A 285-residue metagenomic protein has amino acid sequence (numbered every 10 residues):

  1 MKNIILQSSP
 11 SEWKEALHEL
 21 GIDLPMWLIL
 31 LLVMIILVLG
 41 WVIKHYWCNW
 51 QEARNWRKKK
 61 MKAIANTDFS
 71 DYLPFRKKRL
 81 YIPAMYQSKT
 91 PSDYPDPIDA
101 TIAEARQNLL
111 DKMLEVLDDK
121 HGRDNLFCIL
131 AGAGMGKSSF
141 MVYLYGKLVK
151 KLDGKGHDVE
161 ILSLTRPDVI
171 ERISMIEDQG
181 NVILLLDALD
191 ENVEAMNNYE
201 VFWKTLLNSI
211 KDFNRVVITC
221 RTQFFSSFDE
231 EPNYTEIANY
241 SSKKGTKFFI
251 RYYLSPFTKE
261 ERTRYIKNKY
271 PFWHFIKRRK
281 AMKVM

Functional and structural regions predicted by a protein language model:
M1, M26-W27, M285: Intrinsically disordered, low-complexity polar segments enriched in Ser/Thr/Pro and acidic
M1-I22: Short, strongly hydrophobic alpha-helical membrane anchors
K2-N3, L32-M34, L162-S163: A detector of low-complexity, intrinsically disordered, Ser/Thr/Gly/Pro/Ala-rich segments
E19-M34: Hydrophobic alpha-helical transmembrane segments
L37-Y46: Alpha-helical transmembrane segments
H45-Y81, Y86-M285: P-loop NTPase signaling cores
